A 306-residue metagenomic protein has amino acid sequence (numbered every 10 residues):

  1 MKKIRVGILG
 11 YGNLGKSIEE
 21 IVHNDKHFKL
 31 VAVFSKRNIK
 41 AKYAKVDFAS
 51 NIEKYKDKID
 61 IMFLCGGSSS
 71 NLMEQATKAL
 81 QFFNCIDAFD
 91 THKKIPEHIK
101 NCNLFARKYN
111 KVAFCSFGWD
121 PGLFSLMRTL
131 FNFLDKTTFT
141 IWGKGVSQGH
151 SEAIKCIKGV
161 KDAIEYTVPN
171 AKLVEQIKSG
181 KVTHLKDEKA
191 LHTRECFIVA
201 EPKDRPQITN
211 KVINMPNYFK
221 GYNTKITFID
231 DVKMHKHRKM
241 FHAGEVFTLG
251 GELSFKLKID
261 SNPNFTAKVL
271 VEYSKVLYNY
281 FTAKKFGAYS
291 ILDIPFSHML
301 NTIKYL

Functional and structural regions predicted by a protein language model:
R5, K16-S17, N24-I52, V146-S274: C-terminal substrate-binding/catalytic lobe of Rossmann-fold NAD(P)-dependent oxidoreductases
Y11: Glycine-rich Rossmann-fold phosphate-binding loop(s) that bind the pyrophosphate of adenine dinucleotide cofactors
I52-K54, I59-I61, S69-D90: Rossmann-fold NAD(P) dinucleotide-binding segment
D87-A88, A113-F117, I164-E165: General beta-strand structural signal in soluble alpha/beta enzymes
F89-A113: Rossmann-fold NAD(P)-binding glycine/threonine-rich loop
G122-T138, E152-D162, V276: Oxidoreductase and adenylate-handling cofactor-binding alpha/beta cores
G251-L306: NAD(P)-dependent Rossmann-like dehydrogenase/reductase catalytic/cofactor-binding core
